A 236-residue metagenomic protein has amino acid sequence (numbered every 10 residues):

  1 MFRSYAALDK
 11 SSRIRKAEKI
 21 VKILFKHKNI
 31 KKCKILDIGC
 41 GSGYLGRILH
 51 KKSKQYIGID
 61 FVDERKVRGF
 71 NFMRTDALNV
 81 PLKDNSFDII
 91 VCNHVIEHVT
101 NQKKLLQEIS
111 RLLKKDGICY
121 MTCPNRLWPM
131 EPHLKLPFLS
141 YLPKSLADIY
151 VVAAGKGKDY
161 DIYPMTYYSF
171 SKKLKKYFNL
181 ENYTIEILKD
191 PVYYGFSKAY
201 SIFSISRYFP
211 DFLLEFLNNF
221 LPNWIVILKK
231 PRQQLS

Functional and structural regions predicted by a protein language model:
M1-N79, K83, I89-V91, L106 (+2 more regions): Conserved N-terminal segment of class I S-adenosyl-L-methionine
A7-S11, I96, D161, E215: Charge-dense, low-complexity intrinsically disordered segments
K26, L78, V95, F138 (+1 more regions): Residues marking the start of alpha-helices
I89-T100: A short SAM/SAH-binding and catalytic strip from SAM-dependent methyltransferases
V99-T100, L113-K115: Helix-to-beta-strand junctions that scaffold the AdoMet/dcAdoMet cofactor pocket in Class I SAM-dependent enzymes
K103-E108, I118-P231: S-adenosyl-L-methionine-dependent methyltransferase catalytic module, highlighting the catalytic core
